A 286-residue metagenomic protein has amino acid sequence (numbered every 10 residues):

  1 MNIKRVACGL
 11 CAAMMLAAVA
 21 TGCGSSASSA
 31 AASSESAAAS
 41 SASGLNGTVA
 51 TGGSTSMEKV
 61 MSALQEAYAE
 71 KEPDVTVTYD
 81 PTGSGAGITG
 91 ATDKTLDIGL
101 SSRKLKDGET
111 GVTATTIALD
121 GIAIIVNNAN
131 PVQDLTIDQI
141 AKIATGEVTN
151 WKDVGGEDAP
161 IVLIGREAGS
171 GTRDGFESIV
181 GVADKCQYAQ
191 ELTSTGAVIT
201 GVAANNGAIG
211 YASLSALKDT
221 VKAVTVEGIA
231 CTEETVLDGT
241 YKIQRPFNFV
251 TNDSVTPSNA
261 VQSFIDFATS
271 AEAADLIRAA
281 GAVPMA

Functional and structural regions predicted by a protein language model:
M1-L10: Bacterial N-terminal signal peptides that target proteins for export
L10-L16: Hydrophobic helical h-region of N-terminal Sec-dependent signal peptides in bacterial secretory/periplasmic proteins
A17-G22: C-terminal motif of bacterial Sec signal peptides marking the signal peptidase cleavage site
G24-G85, T89-D93, G99-A286: Exported/periplasmic ABC-transporter solute-binding proteins
